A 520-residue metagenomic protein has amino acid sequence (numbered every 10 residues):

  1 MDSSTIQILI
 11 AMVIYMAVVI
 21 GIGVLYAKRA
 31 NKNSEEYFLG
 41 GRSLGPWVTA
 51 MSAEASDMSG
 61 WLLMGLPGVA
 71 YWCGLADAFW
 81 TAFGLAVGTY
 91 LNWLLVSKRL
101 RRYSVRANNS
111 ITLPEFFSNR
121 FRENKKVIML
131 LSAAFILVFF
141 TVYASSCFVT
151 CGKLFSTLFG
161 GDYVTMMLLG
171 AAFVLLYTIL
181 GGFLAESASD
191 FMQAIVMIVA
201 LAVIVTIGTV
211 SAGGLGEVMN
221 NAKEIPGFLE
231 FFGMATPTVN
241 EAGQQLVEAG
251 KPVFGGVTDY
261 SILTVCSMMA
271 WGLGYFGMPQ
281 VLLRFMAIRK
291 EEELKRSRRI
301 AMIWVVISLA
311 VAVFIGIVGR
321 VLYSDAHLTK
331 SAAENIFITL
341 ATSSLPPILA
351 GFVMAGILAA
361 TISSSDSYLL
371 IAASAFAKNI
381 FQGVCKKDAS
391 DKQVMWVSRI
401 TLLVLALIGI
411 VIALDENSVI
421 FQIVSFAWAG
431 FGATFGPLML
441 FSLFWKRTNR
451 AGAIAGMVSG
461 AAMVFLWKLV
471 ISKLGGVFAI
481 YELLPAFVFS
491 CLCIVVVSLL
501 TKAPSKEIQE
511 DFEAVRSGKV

Functional and structural regions predicted by a protein language model:
M1-V520: Membrane-embedded helix-loop-helix hairpins and adjacent transmembrane boundary segments in multi-pass transporters
